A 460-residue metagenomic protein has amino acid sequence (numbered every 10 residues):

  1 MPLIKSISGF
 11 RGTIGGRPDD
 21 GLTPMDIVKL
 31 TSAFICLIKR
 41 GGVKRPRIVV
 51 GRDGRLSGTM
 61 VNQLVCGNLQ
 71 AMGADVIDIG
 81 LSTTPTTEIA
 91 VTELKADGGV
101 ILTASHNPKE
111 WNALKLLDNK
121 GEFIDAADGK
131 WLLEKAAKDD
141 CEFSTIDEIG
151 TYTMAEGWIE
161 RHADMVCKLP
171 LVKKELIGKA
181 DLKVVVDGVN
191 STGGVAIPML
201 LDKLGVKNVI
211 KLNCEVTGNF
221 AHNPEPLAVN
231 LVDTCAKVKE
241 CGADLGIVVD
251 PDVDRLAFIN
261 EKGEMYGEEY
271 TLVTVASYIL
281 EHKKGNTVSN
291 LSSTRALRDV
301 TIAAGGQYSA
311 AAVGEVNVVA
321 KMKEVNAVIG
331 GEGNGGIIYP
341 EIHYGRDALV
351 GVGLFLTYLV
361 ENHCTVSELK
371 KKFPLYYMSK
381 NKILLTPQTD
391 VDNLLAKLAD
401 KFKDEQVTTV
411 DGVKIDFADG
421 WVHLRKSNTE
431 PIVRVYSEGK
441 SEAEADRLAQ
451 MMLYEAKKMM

Functional and structural regions predicted by a protein language model:
M1-G67, A71-M72, T151-L182: An N-terminal, well-structured beta->alpha segment
P2, T13, N112-C241: Gly/Ser/Thr-enriched, mixed-charge loops and adjacent short helices that form phosphate/oxyanion-binding elements
C36, R40, K44-W111, M199-I259: N-terminal small/polar loop signature for handling phosphorylated ligands or for N-terminal nucleophile
V50-D53, V186-G188, N260, E341 (+1 more regions): Short glycine-centered, acidic/aromatic-flanked micro-motifs in structured strand/loop junctions that mark active-site
D125, N213, E264-K284, A348-L359: Gly/Ser/Thr-rich active-site loops/lids in small-molecule metabolic enzymes that frequently grip phosphoryl groups
K130-D164, K168, N260-G333, I337-I338: Proline/glycine-rich low-complexity loops and linkers
L245, K283-M460: Phosphate-binding and adjacent anionic-ligand microenvironments
